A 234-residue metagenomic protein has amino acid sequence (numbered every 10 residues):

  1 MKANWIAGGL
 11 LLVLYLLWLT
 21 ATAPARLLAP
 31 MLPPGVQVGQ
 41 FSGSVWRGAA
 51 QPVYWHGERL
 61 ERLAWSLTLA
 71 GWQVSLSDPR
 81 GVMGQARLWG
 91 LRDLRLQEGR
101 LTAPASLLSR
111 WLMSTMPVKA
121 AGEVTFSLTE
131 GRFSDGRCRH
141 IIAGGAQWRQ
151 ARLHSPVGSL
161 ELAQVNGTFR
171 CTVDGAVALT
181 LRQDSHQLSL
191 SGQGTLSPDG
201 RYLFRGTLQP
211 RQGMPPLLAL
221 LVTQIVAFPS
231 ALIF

Functional and structural regions predicted by a protein language model:
M1-G9, A29-P34, L160-F234: Extended terminal
K2-T22: Hydrophobic membrane-insertion alpha-helices, especially the h-region of bacterial N-terminal signal peptides
A23-S44: Alpha-helical transmembrane signal-anchor/signal-peptide segments
Q37-K119, E123-G131: N-terminal beta-strand/beta-hairpin edge segment
Q40, T125-C138, G145-G192: Solvent-exposed beta-strand/coil patches in large extracellular/periplasmic or lumenal scaffold regions
S42, T68, V118-A120, C138-H140 (+3 more regions): Solvent-exposed loop and beta-edge segments used for protein-protein assembly and interaction
Y54-W55, D78, S155, T172 (+2 more regions): Acidic surface patches and DE-rich sequence motifs
I142-G144, F204: Transmembrane beta-strands of outer-membrane beta-barrel proteins
